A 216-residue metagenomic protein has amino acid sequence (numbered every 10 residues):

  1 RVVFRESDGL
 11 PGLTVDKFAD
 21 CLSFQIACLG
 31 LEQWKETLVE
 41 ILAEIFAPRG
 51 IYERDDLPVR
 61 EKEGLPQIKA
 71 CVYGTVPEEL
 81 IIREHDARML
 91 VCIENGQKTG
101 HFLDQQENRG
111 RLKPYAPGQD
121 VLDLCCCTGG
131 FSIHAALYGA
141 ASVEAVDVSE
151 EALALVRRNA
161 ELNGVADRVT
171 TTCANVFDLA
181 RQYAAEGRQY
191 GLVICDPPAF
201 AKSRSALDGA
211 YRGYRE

Functional and structural regions predicted by a protein language model:
V3-D16, E32-H101, G110: Non-catalytic substrate-recognition/targeting regions of SAM-dependent transferases
S23-E32: Short histidine-centered catalytic/ligand-binding loop motif
I26, D55, D147: Short beta-strand/turn micro-motifs composed of small residues that flank or help shape donor/cofactor-binding pockets
G74-E216: Rossmann-like S-adenosyl-L-methionine
